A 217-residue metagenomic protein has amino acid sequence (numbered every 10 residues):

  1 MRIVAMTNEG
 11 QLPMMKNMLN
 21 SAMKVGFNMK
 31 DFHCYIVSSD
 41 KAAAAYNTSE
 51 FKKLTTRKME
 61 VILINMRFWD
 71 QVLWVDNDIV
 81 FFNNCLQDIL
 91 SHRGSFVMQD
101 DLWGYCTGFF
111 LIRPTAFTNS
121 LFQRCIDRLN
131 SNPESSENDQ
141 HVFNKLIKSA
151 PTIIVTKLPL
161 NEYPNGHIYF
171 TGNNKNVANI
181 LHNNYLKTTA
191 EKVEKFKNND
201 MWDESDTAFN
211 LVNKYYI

Functional and structural regions predicted by a protein language model:
M1-R57, V61-W69, A116, Y185-T189 (+1 more regions): N-terminal anchoring/stem segment of glycosyltransferases
M15, N83-C85, E191-V193: Short glycine-/acidic-enriched loop or helix-start segments at secondary-structure transitions that form or flank
A22, I62, D78, F110 (+2 more regions): A residue-level signal for conserved active-site and pocket-lining positions in enzyme catalytic cores
H33-I36, L73-D76, V97-M98, I154-P159: A structural signal for short, well-ordered beta-strand segments and their strand-loop junctions that often border
C34-K41, F81-Q87, N161: Short, polar loop motifs at secondary-structure junctions
S49-K53, D78, N132: Short, flexible loop segments at the rims of nucleotide/cofactor-binding pockets, characterized by
T55-N119: GT-A fold catalytic core of metal-dependent nucleotide-sugar glycosyltransferases, centered on the diacidic
F117-I217: Catalytic core and acceptor-binding pocket of nucleotide-sugar-dependent glycosyltransferases
